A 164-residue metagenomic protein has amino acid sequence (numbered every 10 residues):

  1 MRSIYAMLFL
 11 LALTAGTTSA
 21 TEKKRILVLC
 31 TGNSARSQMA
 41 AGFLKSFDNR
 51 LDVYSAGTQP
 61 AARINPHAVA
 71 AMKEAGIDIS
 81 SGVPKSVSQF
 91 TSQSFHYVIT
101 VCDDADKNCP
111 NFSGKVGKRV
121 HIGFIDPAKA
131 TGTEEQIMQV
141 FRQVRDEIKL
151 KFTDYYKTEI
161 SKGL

Functional and structural regions predicted by a protein language model:
M1-Y5: Positively charged n-region of N-terminal signal peptides that target proteins for export
L10-T17: Hydrophobic h-region of N-terminal signal peptides that target proteins for export in Gram-negative bacteria
A20-L164: Short polar/charged helix/loop
